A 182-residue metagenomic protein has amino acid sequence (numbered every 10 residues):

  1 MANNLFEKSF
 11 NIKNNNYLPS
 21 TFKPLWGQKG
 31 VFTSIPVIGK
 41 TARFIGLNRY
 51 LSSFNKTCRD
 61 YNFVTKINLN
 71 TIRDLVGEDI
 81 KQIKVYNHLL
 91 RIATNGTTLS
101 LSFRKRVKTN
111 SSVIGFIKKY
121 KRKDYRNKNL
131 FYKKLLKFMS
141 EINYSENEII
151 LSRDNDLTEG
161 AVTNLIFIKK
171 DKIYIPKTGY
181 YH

Functional and structural regions predicted by a protein language model:
M1-E78, N95-H182: Helix-start/capping segments and mature chain N-termini
I80-H88, Y144-S145: Short secondary-structure junctions
R91: Dinucleotide-binding Rossmann-like beta1-alpha1 core, especially the glycine-rich loop that anchors the ADP
